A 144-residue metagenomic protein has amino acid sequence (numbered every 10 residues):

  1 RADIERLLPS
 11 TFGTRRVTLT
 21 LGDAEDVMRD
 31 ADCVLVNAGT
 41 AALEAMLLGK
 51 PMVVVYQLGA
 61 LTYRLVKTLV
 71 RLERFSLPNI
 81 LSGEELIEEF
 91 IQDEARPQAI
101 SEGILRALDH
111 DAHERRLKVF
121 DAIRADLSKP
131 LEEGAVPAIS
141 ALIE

Functional and structural regions predicted by a protein language model:
R1-E144: Nucleotide-activated sugar donor-binding and catalytic core shared by glycosyltransferases and related lipid-linked
